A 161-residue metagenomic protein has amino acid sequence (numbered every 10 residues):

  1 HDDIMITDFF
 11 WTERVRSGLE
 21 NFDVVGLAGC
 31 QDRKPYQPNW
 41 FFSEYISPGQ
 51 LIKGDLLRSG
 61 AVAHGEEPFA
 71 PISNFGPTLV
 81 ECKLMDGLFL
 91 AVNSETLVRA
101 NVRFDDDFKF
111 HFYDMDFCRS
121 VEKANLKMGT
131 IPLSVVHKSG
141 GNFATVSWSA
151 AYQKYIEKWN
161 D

Functional and structural regions predicted by a protein language model:
H1-D2: Active-site acidic Asp-centered loop
M5-S59: Conserved donor NDP-sugar-binding/catalytic core segment of glycosyltransferases
I6-D8, R33-P38, D86, A100 (+1 more regions): Short catalytic/ligand-binding loop motif for oxyanion handling, primarily in non-cytosolic enzymes, centered on
F10-R14, D116-S120, A150-K154: Alpha-helical elements of Rossmann-like donor-binding domains used by nucleotide-donor carbohydrate transfer enzymes
Y45-C82: Short, flexible, basic/aromatic active-site loop/helix in glycosyltransferases
N74-A91, F143-D161: Extended, non-globular alpha-helical segments
G76-T78, K83-A100, D107-S134: A short, conserved alpha-helix in the catalytic core of glycosyltransferases
A124, G129-A150, K154-Y155: Active-site donor/metal-binding and catalytic loop motifs of nucleotide-sugar-dependent glycosylation enzymes
